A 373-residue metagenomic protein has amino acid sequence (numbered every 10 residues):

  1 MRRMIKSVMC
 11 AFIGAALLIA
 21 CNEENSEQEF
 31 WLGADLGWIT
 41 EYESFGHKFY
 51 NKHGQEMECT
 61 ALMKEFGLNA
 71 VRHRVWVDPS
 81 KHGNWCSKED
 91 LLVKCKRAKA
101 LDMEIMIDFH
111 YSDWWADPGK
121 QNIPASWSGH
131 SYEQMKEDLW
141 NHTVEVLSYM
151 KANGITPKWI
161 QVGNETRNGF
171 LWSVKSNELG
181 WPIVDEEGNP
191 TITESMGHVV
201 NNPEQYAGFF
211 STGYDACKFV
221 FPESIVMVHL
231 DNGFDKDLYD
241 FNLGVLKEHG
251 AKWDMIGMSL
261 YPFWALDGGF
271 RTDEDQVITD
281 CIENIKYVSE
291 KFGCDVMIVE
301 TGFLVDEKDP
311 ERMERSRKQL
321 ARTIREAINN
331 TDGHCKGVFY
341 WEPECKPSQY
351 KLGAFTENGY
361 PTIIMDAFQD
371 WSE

Functional and structural regions predicted by a protein language model:
M1-M9: Bacterial N-terminal signal peptides that target proteins for export
L18-A20: C-terminal motif of bacterial Sec signal peptides marking the signal peptidase cleavage site
S26-L62: Boundary/entry segment of secreted carbohydrate-active catalytic domains
L32-L36, V71-H73, I105-F109, K158-V162 (+4 more regions): Hydrophobic faces of well-ordered beta-strands that scaffold small-molecule active sites in alpha/beta enzyme cores
G37-I39, W76-D78, H110-W114, V162-R167 (+4 more regions): Active-site beta-loop-alpha junctions enriched in small/polar residues
S44-K48, W115, N177-V184, Y287-K291 (+2 more regions): Aromatic-rich peripheral "rim/lid" segments of glycoside hydrolase catalytic domains that contact and position glycan
M57-T60, K64, F219-H229, G233-D309 (+3 more regions): Glycoside hydrolase catalytic-domain groove-lining segments
A61-N202, Y206-I225, D231: Substrate-binding cleft and catalytic face of glycoside hydrolase catalytic domains, especially the flexible beta-alpha
